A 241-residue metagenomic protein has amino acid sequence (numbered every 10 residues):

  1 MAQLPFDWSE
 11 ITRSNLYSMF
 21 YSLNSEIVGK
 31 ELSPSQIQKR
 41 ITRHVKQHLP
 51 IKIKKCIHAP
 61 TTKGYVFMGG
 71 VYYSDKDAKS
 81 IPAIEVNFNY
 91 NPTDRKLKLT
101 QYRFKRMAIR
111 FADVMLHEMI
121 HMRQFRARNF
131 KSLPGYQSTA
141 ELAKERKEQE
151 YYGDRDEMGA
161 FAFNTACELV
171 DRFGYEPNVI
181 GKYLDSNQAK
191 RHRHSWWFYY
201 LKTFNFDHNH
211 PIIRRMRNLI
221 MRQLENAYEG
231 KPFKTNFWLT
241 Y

Functional and structural regions predicted by a protein language model:
P5-L16, I27, S33, I51-I53 (+1 more regions): Compositionally biased low-complexity segments enriched in polar/charged residues
M19-P50: Zn2+-dependent metallopeptidase catalytic core
Q38-D75: Amphipathic, interaction-prone secondary-structure segments
G64-I109, M122-R126: Active-site scaffold of zinc-dependent metalloenzymes
R106, R110-F111, R155, G159: Amphipathic alpha-helical recognition patches that constitute DNA-binding helices
I109, F125-G153: Post-HEXXH active-site segment of zinc metalloproteases
R110-E118: Short alpha-helical catalytic segment bearing the HExxH-like zincin motif of zinc-dependent metalloproteases
E145-E157, A162-Y241: Long, well-structured alpha-helical subdomains associated with metal-dependent extracellular/ecto-lumenal hydrolases
